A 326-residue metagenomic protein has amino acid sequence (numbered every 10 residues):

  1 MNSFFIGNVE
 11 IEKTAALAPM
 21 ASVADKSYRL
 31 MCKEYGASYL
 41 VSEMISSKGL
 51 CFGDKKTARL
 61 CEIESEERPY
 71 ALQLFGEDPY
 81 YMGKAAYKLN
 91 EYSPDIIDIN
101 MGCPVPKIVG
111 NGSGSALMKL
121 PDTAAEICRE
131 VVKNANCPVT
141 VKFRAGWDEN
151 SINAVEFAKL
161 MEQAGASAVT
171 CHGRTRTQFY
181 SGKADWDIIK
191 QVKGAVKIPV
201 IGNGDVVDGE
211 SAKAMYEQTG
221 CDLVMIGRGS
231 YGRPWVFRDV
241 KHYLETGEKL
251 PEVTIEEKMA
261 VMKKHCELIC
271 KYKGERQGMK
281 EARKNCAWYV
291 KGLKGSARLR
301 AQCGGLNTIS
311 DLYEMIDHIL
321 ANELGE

Functional and structural regions predicted by a protein language model:
M1-E326: Flavin-dependent oxidoreductase catalytic cores
